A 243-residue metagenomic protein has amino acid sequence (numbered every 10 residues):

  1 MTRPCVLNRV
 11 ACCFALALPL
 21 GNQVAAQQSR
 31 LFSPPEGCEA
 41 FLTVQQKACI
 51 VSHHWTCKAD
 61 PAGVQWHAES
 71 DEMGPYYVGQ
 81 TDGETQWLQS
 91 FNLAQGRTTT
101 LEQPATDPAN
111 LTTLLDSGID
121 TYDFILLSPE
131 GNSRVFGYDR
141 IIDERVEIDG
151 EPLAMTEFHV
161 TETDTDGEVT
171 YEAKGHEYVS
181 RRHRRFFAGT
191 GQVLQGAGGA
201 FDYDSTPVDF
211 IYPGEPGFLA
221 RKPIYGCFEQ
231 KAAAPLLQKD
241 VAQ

Functional and structural regions predicted by a protein language model:
M1-C12: Bacterial N-terminal signal peptides that target proteins for export
A11-P19: Bacterial N-terminal signal peptides
C13, V24-A25: Cleavable N-terminal signal peptides
A25-W66, N110-T113, Y122-F124, A234-Q243: N-terminal cleavable signal peptides for secretion/export
S52, G74-Y77, R134-R140, M155 (+2 more regions): Short, surface-exposed coil-to-beta transition loops
K58-S117: An acidic-aromatic
A109-E168: Extended beta-strand-rich segments in extracellular/periplasmic secretory proteins, especially within noncatalytic
E151-L237: Extended soluble regions of mature proteins
